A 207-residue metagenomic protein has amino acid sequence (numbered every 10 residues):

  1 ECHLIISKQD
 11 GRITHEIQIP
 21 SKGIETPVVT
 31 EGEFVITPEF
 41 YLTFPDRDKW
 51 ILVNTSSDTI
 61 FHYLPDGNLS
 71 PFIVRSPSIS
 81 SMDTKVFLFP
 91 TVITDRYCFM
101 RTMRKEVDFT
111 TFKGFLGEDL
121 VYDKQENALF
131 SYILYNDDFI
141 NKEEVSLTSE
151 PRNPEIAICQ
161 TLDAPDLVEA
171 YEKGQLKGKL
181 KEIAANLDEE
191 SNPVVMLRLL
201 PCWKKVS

Functional and structural regions predicted by a protein language model:
E1, L52-S57, M100-V107, T161-A164: Beta-strand C-termini and the immediately following turn/loop, strongest in propeller blades
C2-R12, S57-H62, F112-A128, L187-L200: Beta-propeller blade signature
H3-L64: Loop-centered beta-sheet repeat module
R12-H15, G67-S70, N127-F130, K204-V206: Beta-strand initiation motifs
V29-K49, F87-M100, V145-P154: Structural signature of eukaryotic scaffold interfaces centered on beta-propeller domains
W50-I51, D108-K113, A184-D188: Short consensus segments that form the blades of beta-propeller domains, in both extracellular/periplasmic
L69-I93, L120-I156, L162-D163, L167-V168: Conserved blade-ending motifs and adjacent loop-strand segments that build the rim/top face of beta-propeller domains
N153-S207: Blade-level signature of beta-propeller repeat domains, shared across WD40, Kelch, NHL, RCC1 and BNR/Asp-box propellers
